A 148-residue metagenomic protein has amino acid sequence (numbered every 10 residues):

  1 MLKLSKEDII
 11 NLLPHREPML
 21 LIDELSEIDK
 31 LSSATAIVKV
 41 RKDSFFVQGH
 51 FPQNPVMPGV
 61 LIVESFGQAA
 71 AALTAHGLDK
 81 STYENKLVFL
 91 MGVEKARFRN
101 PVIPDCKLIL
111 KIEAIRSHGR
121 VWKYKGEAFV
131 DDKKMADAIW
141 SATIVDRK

Functional and structural regions predicted by a protein language model:
L2-K3, A71-I109, M135-D137, A142: Hydrophobic beta-strand-centered segment that forms part of the acyl-chain substrate-binding groove
L4-R16, Y83-E84: Short aromatic-glycine motifs in intrinsically disordered, low-complexity regions
I10, Q53, R97-N100: Beta-strand-rich interaction surfaces with strong enrichment in secreted/lumenal proteins
P14, V102-C106, E113-K148: HotDog/MaoC-like acyl-thioester-processing domains
E17-M57, I62: Catalytic strand-loop segment that frames the active site of acyl-thioester-processing enzymes
L21, S32-A34, L110, Y124 (+1 more regions): Structural detector for hydrophobic anchor residues on beta-strands
D23-S26, E94, R99, E113-I115 (+1 more regions): Conserved positions in beta-strands of structured domains
H50-T74, S81-T82: Helix-adjacent hinge/juxtasegments
